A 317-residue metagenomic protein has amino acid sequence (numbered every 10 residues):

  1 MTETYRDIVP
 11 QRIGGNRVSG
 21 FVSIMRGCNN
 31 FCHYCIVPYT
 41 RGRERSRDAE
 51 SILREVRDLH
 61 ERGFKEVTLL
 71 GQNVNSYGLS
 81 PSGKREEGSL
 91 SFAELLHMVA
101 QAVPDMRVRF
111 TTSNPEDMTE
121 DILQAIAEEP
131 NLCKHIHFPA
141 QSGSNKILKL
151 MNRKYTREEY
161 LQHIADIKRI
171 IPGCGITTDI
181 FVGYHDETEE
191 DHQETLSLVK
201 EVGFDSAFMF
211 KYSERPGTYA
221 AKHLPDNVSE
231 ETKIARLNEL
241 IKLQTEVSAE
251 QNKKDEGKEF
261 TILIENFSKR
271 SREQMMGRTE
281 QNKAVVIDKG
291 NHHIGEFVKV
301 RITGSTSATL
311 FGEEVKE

Functional and structural regions predicted by a protein language model:
M1-Y77, S91, D121, I136 (+5 more regions): Proteins enriched for Cys/Gly/acidic motifs involved in redox and nucleic-acid/cofactor modification
R12-I13, Q124-E128, A140, N252-K254 (+2 more regions): Replace "in large, NTP-powered and nucleic-acid-processing enzymes" with "in large, NTP-powered factors and other
G14-V18, C28-N30, L132, S142 (+5 more regions): Short flexible coil/turn linkers enriched for glycine and charged/polar residues that connect secondary-structure
C32, I52, L69, F110 (+7 more regions): Conserved, mostly hydrophobic/aromatic
E61-E189, K200: Conserved SAM/AdoMet-binding glycine-rich loop
L150, A207, I287-D288: Thr-Gly-centered strand-to-loop micro-motif
A220-E317: Terminal RNA-binding accessory module
